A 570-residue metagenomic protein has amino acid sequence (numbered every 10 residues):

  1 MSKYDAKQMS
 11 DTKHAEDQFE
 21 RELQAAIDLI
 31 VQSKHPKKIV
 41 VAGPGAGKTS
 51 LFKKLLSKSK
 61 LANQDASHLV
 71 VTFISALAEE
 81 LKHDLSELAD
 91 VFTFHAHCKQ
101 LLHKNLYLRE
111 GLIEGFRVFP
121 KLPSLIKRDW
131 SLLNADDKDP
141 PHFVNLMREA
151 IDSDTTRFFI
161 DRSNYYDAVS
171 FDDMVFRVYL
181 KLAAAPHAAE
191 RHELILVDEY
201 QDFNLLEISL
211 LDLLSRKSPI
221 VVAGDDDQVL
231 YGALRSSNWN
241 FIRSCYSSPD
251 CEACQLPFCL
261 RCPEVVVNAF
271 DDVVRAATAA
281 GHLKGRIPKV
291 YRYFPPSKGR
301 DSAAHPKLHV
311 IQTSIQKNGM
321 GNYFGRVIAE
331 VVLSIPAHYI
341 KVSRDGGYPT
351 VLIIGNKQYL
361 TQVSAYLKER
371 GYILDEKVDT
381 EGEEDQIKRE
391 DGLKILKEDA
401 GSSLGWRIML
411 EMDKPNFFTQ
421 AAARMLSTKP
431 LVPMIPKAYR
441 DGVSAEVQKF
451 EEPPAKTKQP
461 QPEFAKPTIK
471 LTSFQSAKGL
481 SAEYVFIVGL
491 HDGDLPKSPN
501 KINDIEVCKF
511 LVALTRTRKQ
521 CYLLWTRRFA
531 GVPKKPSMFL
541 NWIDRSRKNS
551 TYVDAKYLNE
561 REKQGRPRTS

Functional and structural regions predicted by a protein language model:
M1-R109, T515: P-loop NTPase Walker
S2-A46, S50-L51, L112, F116-L196 (+3 more regions): Accessory N-terminal region flanking or inserted into the helicase ATPase core in nucleic-acid motor proteins
D11-V31, P36-P44, D250-F258, A279-V351: Inter-lobe coupling/hinge region of RecA-like P-loop helicase motors
L196, Y200-N204, S209, D227-Q228 (+2 more regions): Catalytic acidic motif of RecA-like/P-loop NTPases
I208-H305, V310, L540-K548: Conserved RecA-like helicase ATPase core segment that couples NTP binding/hydrolysis to strand translocation
I315-P436: Conserved helicase/translocase motor-coupling segment
K394-P533, M538-W542: Conserved helicase C-terminal RecA-like lobe
L523-S570: Helicase C-terminal subdomain and adjacent C-terminal extension
